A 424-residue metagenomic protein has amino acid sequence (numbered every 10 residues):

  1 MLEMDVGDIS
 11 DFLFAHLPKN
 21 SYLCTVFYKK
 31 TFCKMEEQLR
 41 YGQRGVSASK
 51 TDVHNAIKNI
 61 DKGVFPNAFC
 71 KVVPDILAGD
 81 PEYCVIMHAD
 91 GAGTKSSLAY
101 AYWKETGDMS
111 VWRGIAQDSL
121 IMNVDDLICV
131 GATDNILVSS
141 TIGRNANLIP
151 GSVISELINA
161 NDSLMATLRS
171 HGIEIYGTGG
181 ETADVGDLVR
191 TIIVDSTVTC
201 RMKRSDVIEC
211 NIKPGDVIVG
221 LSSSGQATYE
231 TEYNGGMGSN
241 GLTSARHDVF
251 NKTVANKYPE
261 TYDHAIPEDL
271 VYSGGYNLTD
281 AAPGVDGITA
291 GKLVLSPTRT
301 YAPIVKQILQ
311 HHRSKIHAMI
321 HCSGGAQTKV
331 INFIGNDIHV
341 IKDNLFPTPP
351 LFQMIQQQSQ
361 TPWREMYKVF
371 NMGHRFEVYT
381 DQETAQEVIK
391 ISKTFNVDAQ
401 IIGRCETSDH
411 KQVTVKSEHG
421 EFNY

Functional and structural regions predicted by a protein language model:
M4-I9, F14-A15, S21: Cationic, amphipathic, low-complexity segments that mediate targeting or membrane/lipid association
S10-L13, K30, H419: N-terminal regions of proteins, emphasizing targeting and processing segments when present
Y22-T25, K29-K34: Short, positively charged and aromatic/hydrophobic N-terminal segments
F32-Y424: Helix-biased detector of long, well-ordered alpha-helical tracts
